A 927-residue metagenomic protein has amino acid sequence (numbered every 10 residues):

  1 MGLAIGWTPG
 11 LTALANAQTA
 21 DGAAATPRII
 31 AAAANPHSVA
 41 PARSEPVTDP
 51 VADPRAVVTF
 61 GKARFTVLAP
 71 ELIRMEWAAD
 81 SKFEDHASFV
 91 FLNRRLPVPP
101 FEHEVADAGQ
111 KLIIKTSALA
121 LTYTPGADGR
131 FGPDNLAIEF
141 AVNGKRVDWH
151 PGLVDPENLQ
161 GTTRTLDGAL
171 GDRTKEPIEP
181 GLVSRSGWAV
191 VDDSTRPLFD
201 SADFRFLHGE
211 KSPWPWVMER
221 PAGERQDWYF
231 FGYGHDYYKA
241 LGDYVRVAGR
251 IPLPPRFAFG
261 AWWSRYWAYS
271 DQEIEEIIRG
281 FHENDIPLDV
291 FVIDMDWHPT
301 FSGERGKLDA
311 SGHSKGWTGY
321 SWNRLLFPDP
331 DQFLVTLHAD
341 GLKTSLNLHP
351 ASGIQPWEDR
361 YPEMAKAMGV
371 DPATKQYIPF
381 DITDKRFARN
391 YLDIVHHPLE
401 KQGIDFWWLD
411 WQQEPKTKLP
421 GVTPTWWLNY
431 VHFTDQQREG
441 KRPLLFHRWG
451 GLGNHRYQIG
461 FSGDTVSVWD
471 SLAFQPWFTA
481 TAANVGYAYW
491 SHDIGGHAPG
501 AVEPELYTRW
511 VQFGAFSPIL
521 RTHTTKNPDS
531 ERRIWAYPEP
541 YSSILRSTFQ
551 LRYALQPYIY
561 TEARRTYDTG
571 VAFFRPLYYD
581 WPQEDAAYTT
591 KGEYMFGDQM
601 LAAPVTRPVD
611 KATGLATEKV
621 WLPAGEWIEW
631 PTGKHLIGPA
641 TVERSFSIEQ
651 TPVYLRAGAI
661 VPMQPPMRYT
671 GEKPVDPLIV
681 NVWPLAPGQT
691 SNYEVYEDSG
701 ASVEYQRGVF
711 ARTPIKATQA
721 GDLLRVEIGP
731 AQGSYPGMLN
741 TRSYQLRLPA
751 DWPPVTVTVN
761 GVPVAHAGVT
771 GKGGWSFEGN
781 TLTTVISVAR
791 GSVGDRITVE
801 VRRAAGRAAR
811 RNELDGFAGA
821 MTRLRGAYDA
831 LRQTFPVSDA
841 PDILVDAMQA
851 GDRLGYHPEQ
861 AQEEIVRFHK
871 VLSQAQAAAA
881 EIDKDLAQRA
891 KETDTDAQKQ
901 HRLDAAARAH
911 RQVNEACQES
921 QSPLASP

Functional and structural regions predicted by a protein language model:
M1-G10: Bacterial N-terminal signal peptides
L11-N16: Sec/Tat signal peptide C-region and signal peptidase I cleavage site
A17, D21-F83, H103-Y123, D128 (+2 more regions): Mature N-terminal, pre-catalytic/accessory segment of carbohydrate-active enzymes
Q18-V247, R256, E273, I278-R279 (+11 more regions): N-terminal accessory segment at the very beginning of proteins
P27-S44, D49, L121, P133-R656 (+2 more regions): Catalytic-domain carbohydrate-binding cleft regions of carbohydrate-active enzymes
A87-E102, V370, I628-I648, T756-I786: Solvent-exposed beta-strand/loop surfaces of large extracellular or lumenal domains
Q110-I113, S117-A120, T770-T798, G806: A surface-exposed beta-strand-loop module
L655-P763, N780-T781, V788-D904, R911: Accessory, solvent-exposed terminal regions and/or long lumenal/extracellular loops of proteins
